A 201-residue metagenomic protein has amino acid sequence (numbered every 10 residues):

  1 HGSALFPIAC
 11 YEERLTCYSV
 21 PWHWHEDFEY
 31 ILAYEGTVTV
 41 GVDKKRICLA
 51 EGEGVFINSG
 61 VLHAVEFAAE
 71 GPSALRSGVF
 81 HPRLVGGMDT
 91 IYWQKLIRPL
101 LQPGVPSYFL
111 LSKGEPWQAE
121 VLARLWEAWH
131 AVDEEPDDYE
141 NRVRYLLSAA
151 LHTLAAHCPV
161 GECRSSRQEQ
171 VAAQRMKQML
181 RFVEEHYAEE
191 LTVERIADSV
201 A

Functional and structural regions predicted by a protein language model:
H1-A9, L62-H130: A hydrophobic/aromatic-rich effector-binding and dimerization subdomain of bacterial HTH-type transcriptional regulators
H1-G54, G60-V61, Q94-K95, V105-F109: Generic protein-terminus/edge-of-domain signal
Y18-W24, E66-A68, M88-D89, Y139: Short histidine-centered beta-strand/loop micro-motifs that create catalytic or ligand/metal-coordination sites
E29-L32, E120-R124, L146, T153: Amphipathic, well-ordered alpha-helical segments in soluble domains
T39, A64, H186: Detector for the N-terminal beta1/A-loop initiation region of ABC nucleotide-binding domains
S107-Q118, V132-R195, S199-V200: Short, Lys/Arg-enriched, Trp-marked, Pro/Gly-tolerant hinge/linker segments that flank
